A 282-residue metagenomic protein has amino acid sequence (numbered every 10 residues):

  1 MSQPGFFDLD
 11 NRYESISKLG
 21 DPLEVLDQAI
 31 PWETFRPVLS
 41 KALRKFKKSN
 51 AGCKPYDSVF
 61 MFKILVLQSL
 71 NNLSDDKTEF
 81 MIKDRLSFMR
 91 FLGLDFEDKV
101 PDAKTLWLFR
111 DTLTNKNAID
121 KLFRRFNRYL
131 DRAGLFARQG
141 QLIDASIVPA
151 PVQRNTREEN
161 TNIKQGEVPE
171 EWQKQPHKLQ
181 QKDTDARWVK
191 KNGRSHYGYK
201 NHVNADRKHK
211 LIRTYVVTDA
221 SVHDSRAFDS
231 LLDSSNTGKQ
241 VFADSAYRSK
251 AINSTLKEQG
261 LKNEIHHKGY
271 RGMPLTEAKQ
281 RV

Functional and structural regions predicted by a protein language model:
M1-S40: Charged, often Cys/His-bearing segments associated with DNA-binding zinc-finger transcription factors
E24-V66, T105: Basic, short loop/linker segments at the boundary and entry of helix-turn-helix/winged-helix-like folds
K47, Q68, R90, R110-L113: Short amphipathic alpha-helical interaction patches enriched in hydrophobic/aromatic residues with interspersed Lys/Arg
K47-F60, L65-L86, D95: Short, Lys/Arg-enriched phosphate-binding patches
D76, F80-K83, G93, P101-K262 (+1 more regions): Polybasic low-complexity intrinsically disordered regions
Y270-M273: Short gly/pro/ser/thr-enriched loop/turn and capping motifs at secondary-structure boundaries
T276-V282: Short, intrinsically disordered, charge-balanced linker/junction segments flanking boundaries in proteins
